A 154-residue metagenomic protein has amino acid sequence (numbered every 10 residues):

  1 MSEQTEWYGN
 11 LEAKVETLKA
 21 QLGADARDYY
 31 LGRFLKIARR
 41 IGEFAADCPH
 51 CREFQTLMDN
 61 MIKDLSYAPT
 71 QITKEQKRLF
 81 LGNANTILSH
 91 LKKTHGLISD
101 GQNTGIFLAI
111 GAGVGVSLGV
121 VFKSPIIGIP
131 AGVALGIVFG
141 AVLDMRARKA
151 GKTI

Functional and structural regions predicted by a protein language model:
M1-C48: N-terminal leader/propeptide segments of preproteins
W7, R27, L31-F34, T86 (+3 more regions): N-proximal short alpha-helices
E12, E16-K19, G23, E43 (+6 more regions): Generic, low-specificity signal for short hydrophobic/alpha-helical stretches with a mild N-terminal bias, encompassing
P49-L57: Short, well-ordered alpha-helical segments that carry or flank key catalytic/ligand-binding motifs at enzyme/regulatory
L57-A109, S117, V121: Membrane-proximal, non-transmembrane alpha-helical segments
N103-V120, S124, G128, G132-D144: Small-residue-enriched transmembrane alpha-helices
K149-I154: Short, charged juxtamembrane terminal tails flanking transmembrane helices
